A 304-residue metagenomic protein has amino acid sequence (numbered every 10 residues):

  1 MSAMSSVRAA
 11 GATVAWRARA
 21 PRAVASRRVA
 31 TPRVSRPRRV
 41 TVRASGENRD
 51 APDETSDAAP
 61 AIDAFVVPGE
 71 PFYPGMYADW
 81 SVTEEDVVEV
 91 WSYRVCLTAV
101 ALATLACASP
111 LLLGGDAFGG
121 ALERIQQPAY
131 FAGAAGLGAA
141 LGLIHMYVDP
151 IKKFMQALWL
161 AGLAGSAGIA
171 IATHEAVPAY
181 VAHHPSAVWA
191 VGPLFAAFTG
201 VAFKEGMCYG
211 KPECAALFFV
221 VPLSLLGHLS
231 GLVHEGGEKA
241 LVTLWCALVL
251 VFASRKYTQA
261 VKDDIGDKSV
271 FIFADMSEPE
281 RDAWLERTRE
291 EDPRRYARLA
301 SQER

Functional and structural regions predicted by a protein language model:
M1-P37, A44-E47: N-terminal chloroplast transit peptides
R28-G192, G200-F203, L225-R304: N-terminal organelle-targeting presequences
F195: Membrane-embedded alpha-helical segments that form the functional core of polytopic membrane enzymes, especially those
M207-C214, S230-L232: Transmembrane helical hairpin unit
P212-L223, W245: Central hydrophobic cores of alpha-helical transmembrane segments in multi-pass integral membrane proteins
